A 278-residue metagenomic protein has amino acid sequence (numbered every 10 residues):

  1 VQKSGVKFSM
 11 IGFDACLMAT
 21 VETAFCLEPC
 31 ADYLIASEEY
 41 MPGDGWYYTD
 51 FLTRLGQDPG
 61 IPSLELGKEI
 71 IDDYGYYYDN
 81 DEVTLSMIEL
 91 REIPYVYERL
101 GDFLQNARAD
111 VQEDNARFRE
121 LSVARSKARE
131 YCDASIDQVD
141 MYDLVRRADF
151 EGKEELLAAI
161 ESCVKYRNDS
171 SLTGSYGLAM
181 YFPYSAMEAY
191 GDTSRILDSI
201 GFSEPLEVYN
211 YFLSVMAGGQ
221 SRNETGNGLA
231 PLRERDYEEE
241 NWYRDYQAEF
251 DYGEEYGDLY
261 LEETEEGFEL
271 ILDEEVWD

Functional and structural regions predicted by a protein language model:
V1-D278: Terminal, contiguous helix-loop blocks that mediate binding/assembly
